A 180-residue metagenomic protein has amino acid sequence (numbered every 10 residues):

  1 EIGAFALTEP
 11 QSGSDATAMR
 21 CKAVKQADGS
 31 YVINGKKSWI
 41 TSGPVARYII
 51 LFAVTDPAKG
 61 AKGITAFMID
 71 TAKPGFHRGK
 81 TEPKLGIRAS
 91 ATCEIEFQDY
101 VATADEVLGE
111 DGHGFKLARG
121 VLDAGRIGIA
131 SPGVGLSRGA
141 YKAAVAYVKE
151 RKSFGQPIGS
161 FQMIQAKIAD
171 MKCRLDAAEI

Functional and structural regions predicted by a protein language model:
E1-T8: A short, Trp-centered hydrophobic/proline-enriched beta-strand micro-motif
S12-G13, S38-P44, I87, A124-G128: Glycine-rich phosphate/pyrophosphate-binding beta-alpha loops
D15-M19, D70, E96, Y100-A102: Structural signature of FAD isoalloxazine-binding scaffolds in flavoprotein oxidoreductases
D15-T17, S42-R47, G60-G63, R88-S90 (+1 more regions): Short glycine/proline-enriched turns and hinge-like loops at secondary-structure junctions
C21-V24: A structural signal for short hydrophobic beta-strand segments in well-ordered beta-sheet cores
S30, N34-R78: A short core secondary-structure module
F76-A177: Glycine-rich beta->alpha junctions and the first turn(s) of the following alpha-helix
